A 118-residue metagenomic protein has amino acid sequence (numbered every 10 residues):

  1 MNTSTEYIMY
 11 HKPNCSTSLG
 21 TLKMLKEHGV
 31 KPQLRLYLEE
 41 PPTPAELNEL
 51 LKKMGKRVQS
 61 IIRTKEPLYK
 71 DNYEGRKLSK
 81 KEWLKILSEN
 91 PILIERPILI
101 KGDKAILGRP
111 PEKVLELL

Functional and structural regions predicted by a protein language model:
M1-N2, K26-H28, I62-T64, E74: A short alpha-helix capping/helix-coil boundary motif
N2-H28, P32-Y37: Local sequence-structure signature of Cys/Sec-based thiol-disulfide redox active-site neighborhoods
L25, L117-L118: Alpha-helix C-terminal capping segments
E39-L117: Thiol/selenol-based redox catalytic cores and closely related redox-interacting motifs
